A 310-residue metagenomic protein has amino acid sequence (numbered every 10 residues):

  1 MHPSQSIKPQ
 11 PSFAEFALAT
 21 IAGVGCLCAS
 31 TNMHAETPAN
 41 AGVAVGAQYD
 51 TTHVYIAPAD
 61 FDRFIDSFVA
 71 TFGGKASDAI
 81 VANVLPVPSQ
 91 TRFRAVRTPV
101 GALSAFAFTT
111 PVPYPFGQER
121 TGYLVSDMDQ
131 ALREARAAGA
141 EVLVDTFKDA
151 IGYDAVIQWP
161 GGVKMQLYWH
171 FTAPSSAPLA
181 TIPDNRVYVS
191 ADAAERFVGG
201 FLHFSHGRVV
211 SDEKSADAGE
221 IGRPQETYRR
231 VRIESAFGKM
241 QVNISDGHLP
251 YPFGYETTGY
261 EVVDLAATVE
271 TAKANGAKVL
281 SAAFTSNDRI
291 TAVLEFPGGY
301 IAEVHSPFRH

Functional and structural regions predicted by a protein language model:
M1-F13: N-terminal secretory signal peptides that target proteins for export/translocation
A29-S30: N-terminal signal peptide c-region/cleavage motif recognized by signal peptidases
E36-P38: Boundary of Sec targeting at the N-terminus
V43-G46, H53-V100, A137, D145-P160 (+5 more regions): Core segments of cupin and vicinal oxygen chelate
A47-A59, R94-V96, F108-E134, Y153-Q158 (+3 more regions): Vicinal oxygen chelate
A79-R92, S104-D129, R136-D154, T172-S176 (+2 more regions): A cross-kingdom feature marking solvent-exposed beta-strand/loop segments within repeated, beta-rich binding/scaffold
Y168-A173, V304-H310: Short beta->alpha transition motifs characteristic of CBS
